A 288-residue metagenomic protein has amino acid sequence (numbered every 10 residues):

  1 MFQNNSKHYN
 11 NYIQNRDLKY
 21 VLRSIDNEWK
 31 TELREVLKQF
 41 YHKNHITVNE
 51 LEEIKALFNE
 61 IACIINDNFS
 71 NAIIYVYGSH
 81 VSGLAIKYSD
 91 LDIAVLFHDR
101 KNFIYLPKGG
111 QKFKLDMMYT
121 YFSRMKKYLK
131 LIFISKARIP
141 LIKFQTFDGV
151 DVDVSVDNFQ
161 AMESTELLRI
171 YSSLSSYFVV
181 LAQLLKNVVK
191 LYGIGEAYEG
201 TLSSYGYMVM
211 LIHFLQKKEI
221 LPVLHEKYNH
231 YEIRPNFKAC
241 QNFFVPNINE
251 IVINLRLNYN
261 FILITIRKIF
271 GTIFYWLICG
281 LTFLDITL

Functional and structural regions predicted by a protein language model:
M1-Y88, F97-F113, F133: N-terminal regions immediately upstream of nucleotidyltransferase
L18-V21, I25-F40, H213-L288: Pol beta-like nucleotidyltransferase catalytic core
E32, A56, E60, I64 (+10 more regions): Acidic, Ser/Thr-rich intrinsically disordered and amphipathic helical segments
I61, I65, I74-G78, D90-V95 (+6 more regions): Structural signal for hydrophobic/aromatic residues that build the beta-strand cores of folded beta-sheet domains
N68-I73, H80-S82, K87-I93, K127-K130 (+2 more regions): Core residues of folded domains in eukaryotic genome-function proteins
S82-A85, A94-L96, K101-Y105, P140-L141 (+4 more regions): Eukaryotic short linear interaction motifs
K112-M162, V180, K190-L191, G195-Y198: Conserved catalytic core of two-metal-ion nucleotidyltransferases
E163-S203: Basic, alpha-helical interaction scaffolds
